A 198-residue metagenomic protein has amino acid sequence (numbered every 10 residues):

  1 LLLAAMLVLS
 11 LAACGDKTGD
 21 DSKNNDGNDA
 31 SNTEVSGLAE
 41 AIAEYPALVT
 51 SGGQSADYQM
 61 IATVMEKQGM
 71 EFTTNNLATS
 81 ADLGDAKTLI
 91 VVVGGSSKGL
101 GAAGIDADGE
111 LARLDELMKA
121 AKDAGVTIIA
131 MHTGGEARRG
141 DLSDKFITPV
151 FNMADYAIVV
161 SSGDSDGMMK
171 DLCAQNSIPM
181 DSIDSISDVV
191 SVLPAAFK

Functional and structural regions predicted by a protein language model:
L9-A13: C-terminal motif of bacterial Sec signal peptides marking the signal peptidase cleavage site
K17-E40: N-terminal, intrinsically disordered, polar/charged segments of Gram-positive cell-envelope systems that serve as
I42-K67: Short, charged N-terminal beta->alpha structural module
M65-D85: A short, well-structured beta->alpha microelement
G101-G125, L172-M180: A short, gly/pro- and small-residue-rich
E110-D144, I186-K198: Ser/Thr/Gly-rich flexible loops in soluble cytosolic domains mediating phosphotransfer, phosphorylation
G140-D171: Structural recognition of alpha->loop->beta junctions
V160, P179-S185: Short acidic-hydrophobic, aromatic-tinged amphipathic segments that line or gate anion-handling sites
